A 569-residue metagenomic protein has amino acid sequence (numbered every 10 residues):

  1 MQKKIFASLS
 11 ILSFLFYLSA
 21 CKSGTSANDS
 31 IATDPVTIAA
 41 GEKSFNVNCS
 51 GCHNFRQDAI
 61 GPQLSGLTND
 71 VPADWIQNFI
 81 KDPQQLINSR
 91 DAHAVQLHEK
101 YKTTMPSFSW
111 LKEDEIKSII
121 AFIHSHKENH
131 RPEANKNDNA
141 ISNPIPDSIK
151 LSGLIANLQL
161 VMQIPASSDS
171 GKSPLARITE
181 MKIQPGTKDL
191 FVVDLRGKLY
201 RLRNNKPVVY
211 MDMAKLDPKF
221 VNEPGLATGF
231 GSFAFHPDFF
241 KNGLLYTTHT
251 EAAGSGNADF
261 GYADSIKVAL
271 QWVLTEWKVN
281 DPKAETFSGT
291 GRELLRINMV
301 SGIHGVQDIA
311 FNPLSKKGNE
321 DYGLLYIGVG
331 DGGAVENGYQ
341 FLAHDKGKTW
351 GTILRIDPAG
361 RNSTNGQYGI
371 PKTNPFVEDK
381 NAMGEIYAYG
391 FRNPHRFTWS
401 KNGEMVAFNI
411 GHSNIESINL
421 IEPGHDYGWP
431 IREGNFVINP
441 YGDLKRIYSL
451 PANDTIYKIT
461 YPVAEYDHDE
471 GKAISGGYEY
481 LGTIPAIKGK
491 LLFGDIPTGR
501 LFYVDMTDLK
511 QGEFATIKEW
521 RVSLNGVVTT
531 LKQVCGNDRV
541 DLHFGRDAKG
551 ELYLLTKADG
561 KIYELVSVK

Functional and structural regions predicted by a protein language model:
M1-L9: Bacterial N-terminal signal peptides that target proteins for export
Y17-A20: C-terminal motif of bacterial Sec signal peptides marking the signal peptidase cleavage site
K22-G24, H53: Bacterial signal peptide processing site
S30, D91-A92, S148, S170 (+2 more regions): Coil residues (strongly favoring Ser/Thr
P35-I38, E42-K43, N54-Q85, Y101-W110 (+1 more regions): Gly/Gly-Pro-rich "capping" loops immediately C-terminal to redox-active cysteine motifs in periplasmic/lumenal
T37, F45-G51, R56, I60 (+5 more regions): Short pre-active-site segment immediately N-terminal to redox-active cysteine/selenocysteine motifs in thiol-based
L111-G333, R396-T398, E404-A407, E470-L509 (+1 more regions): Acidic, Gly/Ser/Thr-rich repeat motifs that build Ca2+-stabilized beta-propeller blades
N135-S152, F220, F230, E251-A253 (+5 more regions): Beta-propeller domain segments
